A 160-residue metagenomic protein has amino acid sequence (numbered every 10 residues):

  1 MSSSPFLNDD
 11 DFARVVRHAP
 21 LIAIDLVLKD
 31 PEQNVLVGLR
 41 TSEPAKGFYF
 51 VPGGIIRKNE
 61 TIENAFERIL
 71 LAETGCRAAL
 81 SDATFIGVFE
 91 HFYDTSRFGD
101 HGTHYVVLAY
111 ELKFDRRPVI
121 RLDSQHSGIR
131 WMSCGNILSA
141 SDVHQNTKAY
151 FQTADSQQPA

Functional and structural regions predicted by a protein language model:
M1-D25, P31, D100: Acidic, metal-coordinating catalytic segment for phosphate/diphosphate chemistry, firing primarily on the Nudix
S4-D9, S81-T84, G135: Small, basic N-terminal interaction modules of short regulatory proteins
P20, K58, I62, T147: Hydrophobic (often cysteine-bearing) scaffold residues that line and stabilize catalytic clefts of nucleotide/cofactor
I22, G75-P118: Active-site segment of metal-dependent pyrophosphate-handling enzymes, primarily the Nudix hydrolase catalytic core
A23, E32, A45-K46, H126: A structure-centric signal for secondary-structure junctions around beta-strands
K29-V35, E43-A45, R57, E90-Y93 (+1 more regions): Short, charged/polar surface micro-motifs in flexible loops or helix N-caps
N34-R77: Conserved Nudix-box catalytic region and its N-terminal flanking loop in Nudix hydrolases and closely related
A109-K113, I120-T153: NUDIX/MutT-family hydrolases
